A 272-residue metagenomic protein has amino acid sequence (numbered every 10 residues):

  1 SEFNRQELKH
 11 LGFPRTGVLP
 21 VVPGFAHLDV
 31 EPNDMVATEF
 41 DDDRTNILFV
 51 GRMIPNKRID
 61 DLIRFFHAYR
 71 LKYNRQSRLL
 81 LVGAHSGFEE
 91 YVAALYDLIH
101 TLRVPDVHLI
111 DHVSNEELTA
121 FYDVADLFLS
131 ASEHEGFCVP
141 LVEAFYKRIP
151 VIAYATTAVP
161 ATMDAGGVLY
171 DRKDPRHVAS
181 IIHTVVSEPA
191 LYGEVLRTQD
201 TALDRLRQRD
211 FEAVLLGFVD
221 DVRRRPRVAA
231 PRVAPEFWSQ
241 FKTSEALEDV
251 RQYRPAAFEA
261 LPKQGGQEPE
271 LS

Functional and structural regions predicted by a protein language model:
S1-G17: A short, active-site helix/loop in glycosyltransferases that binds the activated sugar's phosphate group
N4, V21-E31: Short beta-strand->alpha-helix junction loop in the catalytic core of nucleotide-activated group-transfer enzymes
E39-K57, I63-F66, L80: Conserved donor-binding/catalytic core segment of Leloir-type glycosyltransferases
R78-A93: Glycosyltransferase donor-sugar binding loop
V92-E116: Nucleotide-activated donor-binding/catalytic signature segment of Leloir-type glycosyltransferases, i.e., the conserved
V113, A120-A125: Short alpha-helical donor nucleotide-sugar binding micro-motif in glycosyltransferases
E133: Aromatic "clamp/platform" in nucleotide-sugar-dependent glycosyltransferases that forms part of the donor/acceptor
V168-P175, T184-P189: Conserved acidic donor-binding segment of nucleotide-sugar-dependent glycosyltransferases
